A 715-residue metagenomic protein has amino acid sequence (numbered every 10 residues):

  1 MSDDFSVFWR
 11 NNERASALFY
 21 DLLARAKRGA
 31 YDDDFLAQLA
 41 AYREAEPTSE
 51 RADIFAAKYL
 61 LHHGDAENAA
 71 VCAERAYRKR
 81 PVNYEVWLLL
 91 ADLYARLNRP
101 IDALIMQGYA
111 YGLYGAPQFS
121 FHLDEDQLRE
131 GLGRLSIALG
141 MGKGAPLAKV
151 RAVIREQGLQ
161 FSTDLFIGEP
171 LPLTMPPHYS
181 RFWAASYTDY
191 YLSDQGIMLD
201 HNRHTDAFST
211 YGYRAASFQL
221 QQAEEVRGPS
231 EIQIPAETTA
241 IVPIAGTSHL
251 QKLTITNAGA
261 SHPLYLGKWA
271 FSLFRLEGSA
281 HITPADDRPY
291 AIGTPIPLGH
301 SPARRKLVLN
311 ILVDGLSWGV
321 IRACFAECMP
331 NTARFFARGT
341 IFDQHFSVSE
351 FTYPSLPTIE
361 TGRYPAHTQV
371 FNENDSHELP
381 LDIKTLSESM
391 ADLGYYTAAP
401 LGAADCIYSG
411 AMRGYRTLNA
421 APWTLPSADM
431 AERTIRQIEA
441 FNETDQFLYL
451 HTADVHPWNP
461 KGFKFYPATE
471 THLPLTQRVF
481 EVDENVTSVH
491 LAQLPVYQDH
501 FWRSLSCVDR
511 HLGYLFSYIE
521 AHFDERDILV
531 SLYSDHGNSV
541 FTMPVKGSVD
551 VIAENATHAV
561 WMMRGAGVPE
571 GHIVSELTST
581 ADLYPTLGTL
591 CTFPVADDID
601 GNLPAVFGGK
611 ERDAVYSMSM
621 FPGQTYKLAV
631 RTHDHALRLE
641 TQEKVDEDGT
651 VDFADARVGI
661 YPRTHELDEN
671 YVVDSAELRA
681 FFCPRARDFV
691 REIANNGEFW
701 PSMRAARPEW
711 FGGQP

Functional and structural regions predicted by a protein language model:
S2-A24, I54-F55, G112-A116, F121-P715: Catalytic domains that recognize anionic headgroups
A41-Y42, R75-A76, A110: Canonical positions in the second alpha-helix
E46-T48, P81, Y114-G115: Short coil turns that delineate tetratricopeptide repeat
P100-P117: TPR/TPR-like (Sel1-like) alpha-helical repeat modules
